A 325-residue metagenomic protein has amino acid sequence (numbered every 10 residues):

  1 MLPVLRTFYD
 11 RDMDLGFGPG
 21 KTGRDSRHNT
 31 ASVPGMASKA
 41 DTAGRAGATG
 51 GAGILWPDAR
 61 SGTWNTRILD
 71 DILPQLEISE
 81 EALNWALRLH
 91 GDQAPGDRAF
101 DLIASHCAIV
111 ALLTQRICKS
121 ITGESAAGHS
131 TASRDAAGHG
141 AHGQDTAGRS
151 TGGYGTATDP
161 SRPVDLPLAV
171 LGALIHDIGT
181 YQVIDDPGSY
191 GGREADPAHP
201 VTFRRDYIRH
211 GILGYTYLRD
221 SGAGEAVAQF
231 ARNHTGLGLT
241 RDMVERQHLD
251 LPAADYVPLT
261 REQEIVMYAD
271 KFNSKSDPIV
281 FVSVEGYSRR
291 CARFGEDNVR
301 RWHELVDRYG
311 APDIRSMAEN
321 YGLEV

Functional and structural regions predicted by a protein language model:
M1-N29, V33-A37, G47-D135, G140-R205: Acidic/His-rich, divalent-metal-binding segments that scaffold phosphate/diphosphate chemistry
D70, Q115, Y215, A228 (+1 more regions): Short glycine-/small-residue-rich flexible loop motifs, especially phosphate/cofactor-binding loops
R162-G286: Divalent metal-dependent catalytic cores for phosphoryl transfer on phosphate-bearing substrates
V280-R301: C-terminal/domain-terminus segments
F294-V325: Charged phosphate-binding loop/patch that engages nucleotide di/tri-phosphates or the phosphate backbone of nucleic
